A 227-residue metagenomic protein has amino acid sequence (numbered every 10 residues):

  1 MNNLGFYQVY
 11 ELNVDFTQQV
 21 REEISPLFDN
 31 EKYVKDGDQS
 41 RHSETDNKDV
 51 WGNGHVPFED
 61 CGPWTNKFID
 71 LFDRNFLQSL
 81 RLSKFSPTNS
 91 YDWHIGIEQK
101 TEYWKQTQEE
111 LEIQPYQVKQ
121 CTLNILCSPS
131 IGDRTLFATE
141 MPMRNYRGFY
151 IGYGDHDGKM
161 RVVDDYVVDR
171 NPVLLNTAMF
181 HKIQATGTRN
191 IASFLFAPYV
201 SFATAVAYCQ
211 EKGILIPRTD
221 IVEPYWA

Functional and structural regions predicted by a protein language model:
M1-L82, T88-S90: Non-heme Fe(II)/2-oxoglutarate
L4-Y7, Q120-T122, R189-I191: Short hydrophobic/aromatic beta-strand or adjacent loop that forms the aromatic wall/cage of a ligand/substrate-binding
V9, L82, N124-L126, P172-L174 (+1 more regions): Conserved hydrophobic/aromatic beta-strand scaffold that supports enzyme active sites
V14, C127-P129, P198-V200: Non-catalytic surface loops within mature trypsin-like serine protease
D73, Q114-Y116, L174, A185: Sterically constrained small-residue positions within well-ordered secondary structures of folded domains
F76, Q117-K119, T188: A short, structural micro-pattern
R81, F85-D169: Catalytic core of non-heme Fe(II) oxygenases with the double-stranded beta-helix
G148-A227: Catalytic core of Fe(II)/2-oxoglutarate
